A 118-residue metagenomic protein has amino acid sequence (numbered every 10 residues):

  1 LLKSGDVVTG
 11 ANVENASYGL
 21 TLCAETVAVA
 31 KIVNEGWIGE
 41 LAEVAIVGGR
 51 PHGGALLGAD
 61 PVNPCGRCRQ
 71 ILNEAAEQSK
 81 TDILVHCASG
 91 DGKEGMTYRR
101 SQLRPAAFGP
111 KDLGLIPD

Functional and structural regions predicted by a protein language model:
L1-K3, C87: Short beta-strand scaffold segments in enzyme catalytic cores
A11-V13, A55-L56: Short acidic, glycine/proline-rich loop/turn micro-motifs
N12-L20, A24-T26: Compact, glycine-rich, soluble single-domain proteins
A30, E35-D118: C-terminal binding/interaction regions
